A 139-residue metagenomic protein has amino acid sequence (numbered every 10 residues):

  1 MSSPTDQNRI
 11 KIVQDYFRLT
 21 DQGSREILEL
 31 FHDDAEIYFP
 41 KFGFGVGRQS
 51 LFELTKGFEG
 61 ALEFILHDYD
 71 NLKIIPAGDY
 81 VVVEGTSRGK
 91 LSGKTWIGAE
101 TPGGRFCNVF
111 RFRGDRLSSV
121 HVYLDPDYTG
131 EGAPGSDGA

Functional and structural regions predicted by a protein language model:
M1-L30, G138-A139: Short, low-complexity N-terminal intrinsically disordered segments enriched in polar/charged residues
Y16, I27-L28, A35, G47 (+4 more regions): Hydrophobic pocket/interface hotspot
S24-P76: A solvent-exposed, acidic/Ser-Thr-rich amphipathic alpha-helical stretch
F31, S87-G89, L124: Short beta-strand segments enriched in hydrophobic/aromatic residues within well-folded beta-rich domains
F39, G85-S87, V122: Residue-level recognition of conserved beta-strand positions in structured domain cores
A77-V82: A short, glycine/Asx- and small/polar-enriched loop/turn that sits immediately N-terminal to a beta-strand
T86-R113: Exposed beta-sheet edge and beta->alpha loop/turn motif
S118-A139: Low-complexity, intrinsically disordered terminal/linker segments enriched in charged and Gly/Pro repeats
